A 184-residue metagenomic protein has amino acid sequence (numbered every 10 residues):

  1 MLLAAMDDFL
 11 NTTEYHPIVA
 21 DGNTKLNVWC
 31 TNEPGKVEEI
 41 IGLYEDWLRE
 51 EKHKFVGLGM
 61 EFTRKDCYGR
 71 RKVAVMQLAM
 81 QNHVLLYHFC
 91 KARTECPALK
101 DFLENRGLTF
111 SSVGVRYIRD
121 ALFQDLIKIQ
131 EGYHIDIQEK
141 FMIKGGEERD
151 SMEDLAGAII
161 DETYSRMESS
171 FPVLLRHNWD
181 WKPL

Functional and structural regions predicted by a protein language model:
M1-V56, A92, Y133, I137: N-terminal accessory regions of nucleic-acid-interacting proteins
F55, M60-R70: Short acidic, Gly/Ser-rich segments with clustered Asp/Glu that frequently serve as metal-coordination loops in enzyme
D66-H83: A short alpha/beta connector and helix-capping loop motif
H83-K100, E104: Nucleic-acid-processing active sites and adjacent nucleic-acid-binding tracks, predominantly divalent metal-dependent
T109-V115: Acidic beta-strand-to-loop metal/phosphate-binding motif
D125-I135: A short alpha->loop->secondary-structure connector
I135-A158: Short alpha-helix plus adjacent loop in nuclease-associated cores
A156-L184: Acidic, Mg2+-coordinating catalytic module of metal-dependent nucleases/exonucleases that use a two-metal-ion mechanism
